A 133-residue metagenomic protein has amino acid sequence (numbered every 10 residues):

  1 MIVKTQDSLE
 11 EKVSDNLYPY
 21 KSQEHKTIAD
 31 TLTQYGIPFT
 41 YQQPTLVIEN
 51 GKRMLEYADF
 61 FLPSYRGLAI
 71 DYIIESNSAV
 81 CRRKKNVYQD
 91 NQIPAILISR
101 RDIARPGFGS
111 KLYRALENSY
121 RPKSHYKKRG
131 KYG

Functional and structural regions predicted by a protein language model:
M1-G133: Nucleic-acid endo/exonuclease domains
